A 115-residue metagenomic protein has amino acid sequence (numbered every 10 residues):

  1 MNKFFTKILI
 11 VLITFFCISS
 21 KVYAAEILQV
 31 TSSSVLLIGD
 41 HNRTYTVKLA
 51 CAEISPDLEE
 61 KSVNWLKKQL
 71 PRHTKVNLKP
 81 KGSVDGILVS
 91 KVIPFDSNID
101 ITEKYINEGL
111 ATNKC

Functional and structural regions predicted by a protein language model:
N2-C115: Small beta-barrel nucleic-acid-binding modules, primarily SNase/OB-fold domains and secondarily Tudor-like barrels
